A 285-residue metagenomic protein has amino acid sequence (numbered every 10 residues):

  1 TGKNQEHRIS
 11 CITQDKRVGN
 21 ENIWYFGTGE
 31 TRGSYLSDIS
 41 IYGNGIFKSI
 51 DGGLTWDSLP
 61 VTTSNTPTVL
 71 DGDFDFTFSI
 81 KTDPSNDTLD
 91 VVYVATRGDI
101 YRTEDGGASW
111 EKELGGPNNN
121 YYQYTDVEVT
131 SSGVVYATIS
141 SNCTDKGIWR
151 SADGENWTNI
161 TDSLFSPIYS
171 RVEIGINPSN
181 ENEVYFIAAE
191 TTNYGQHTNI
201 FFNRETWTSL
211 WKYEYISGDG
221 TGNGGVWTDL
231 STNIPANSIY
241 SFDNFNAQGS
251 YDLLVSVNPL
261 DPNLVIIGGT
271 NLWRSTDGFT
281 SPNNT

Functional and structural regions predicted by a protein language model:
T1-T285: Extracellular glycan-interacting surfaces
